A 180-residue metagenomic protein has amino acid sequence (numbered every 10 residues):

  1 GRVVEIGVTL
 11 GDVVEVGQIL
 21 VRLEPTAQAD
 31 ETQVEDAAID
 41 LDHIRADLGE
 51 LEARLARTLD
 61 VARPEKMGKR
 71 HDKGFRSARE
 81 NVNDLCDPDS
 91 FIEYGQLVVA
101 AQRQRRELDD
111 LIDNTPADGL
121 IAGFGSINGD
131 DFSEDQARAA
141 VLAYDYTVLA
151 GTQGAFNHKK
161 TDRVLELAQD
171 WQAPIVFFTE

Functional and structural regions predicted by a protein language model:
V3-V13: Short histidine-centered loop motifs in beta-beta connectors
D12-T32: Short hydrophobic beta/alpha edge segments that flank linear recognition/processing sites
T32-E180: Terminal-region recognition feature
